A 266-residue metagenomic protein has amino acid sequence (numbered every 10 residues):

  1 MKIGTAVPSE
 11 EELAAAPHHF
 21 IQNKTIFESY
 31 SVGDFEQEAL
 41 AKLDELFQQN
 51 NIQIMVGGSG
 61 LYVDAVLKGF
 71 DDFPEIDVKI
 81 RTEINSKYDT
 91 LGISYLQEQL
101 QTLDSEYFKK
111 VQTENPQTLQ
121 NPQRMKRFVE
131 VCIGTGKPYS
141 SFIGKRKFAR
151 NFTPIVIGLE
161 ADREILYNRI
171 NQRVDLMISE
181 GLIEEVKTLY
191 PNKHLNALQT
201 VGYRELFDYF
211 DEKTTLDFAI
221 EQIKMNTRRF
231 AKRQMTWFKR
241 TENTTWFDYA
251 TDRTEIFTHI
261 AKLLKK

Functional and structural regions predicted by a protein language model:
M1-K266: Phosphate/pyrophosphate-binding catalytic cores of soluble transferases and nucleic-acid-acting enzymes
